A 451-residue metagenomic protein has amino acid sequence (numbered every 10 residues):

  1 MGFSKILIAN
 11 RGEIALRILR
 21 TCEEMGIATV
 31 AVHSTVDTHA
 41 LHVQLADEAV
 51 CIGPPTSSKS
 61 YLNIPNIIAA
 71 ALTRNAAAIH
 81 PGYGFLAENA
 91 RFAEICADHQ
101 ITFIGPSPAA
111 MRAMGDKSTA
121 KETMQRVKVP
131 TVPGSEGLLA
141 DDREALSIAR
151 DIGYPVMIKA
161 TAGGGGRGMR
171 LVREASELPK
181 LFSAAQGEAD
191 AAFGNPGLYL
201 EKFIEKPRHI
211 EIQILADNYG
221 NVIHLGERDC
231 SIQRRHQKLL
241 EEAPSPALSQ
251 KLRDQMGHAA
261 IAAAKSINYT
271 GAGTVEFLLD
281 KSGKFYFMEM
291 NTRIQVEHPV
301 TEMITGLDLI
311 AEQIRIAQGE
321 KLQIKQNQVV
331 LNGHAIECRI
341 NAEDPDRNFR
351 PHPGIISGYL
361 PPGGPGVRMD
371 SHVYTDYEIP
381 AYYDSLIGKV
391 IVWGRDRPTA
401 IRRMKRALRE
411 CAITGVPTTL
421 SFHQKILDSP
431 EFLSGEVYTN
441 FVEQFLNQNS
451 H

Functional and structural regions predicted by a protein language model:
M1-V275, L279-N291, Q295: N-terminal beta-alpha lobe that positions the nucleotide/phosphoryl donor in ATP/NTP-coupled carboxylate activation
A260, P299-H451: Catalytic cores of soluble metabolic enzymes centered on carboxylation/carboxyl-transfer
